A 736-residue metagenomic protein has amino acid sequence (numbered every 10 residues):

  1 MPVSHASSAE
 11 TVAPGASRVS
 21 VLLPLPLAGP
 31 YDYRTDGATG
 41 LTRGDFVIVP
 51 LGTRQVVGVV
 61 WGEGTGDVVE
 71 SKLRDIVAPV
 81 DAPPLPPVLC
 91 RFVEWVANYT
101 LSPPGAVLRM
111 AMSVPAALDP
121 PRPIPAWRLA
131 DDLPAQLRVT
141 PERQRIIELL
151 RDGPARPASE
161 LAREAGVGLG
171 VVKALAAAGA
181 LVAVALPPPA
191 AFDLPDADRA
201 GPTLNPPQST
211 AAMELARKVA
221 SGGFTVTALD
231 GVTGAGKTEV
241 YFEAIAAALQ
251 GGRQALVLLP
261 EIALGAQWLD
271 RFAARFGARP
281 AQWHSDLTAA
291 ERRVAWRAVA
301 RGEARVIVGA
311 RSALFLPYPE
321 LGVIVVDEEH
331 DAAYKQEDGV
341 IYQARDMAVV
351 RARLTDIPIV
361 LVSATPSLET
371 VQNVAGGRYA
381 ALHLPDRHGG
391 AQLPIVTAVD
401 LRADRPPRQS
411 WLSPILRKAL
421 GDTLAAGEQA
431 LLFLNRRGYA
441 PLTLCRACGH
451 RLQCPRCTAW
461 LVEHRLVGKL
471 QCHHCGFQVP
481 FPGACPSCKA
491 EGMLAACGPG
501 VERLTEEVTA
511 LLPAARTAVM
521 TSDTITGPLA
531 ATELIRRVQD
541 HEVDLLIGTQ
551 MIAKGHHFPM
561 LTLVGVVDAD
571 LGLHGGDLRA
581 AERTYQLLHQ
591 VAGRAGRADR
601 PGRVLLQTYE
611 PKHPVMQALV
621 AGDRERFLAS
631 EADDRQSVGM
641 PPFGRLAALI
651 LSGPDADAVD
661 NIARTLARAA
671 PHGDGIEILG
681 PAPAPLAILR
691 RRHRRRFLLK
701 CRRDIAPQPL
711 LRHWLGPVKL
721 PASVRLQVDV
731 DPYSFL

Functional and structural regions predicted by a protein language model:
M1-S363, T370, A375-A391, L424-A425 (+5 more regions): Accessory, non-ATPase domains that flank or precede helicase/AAA+ motor cores in DNA-metabolism machines
P26-A28, S285-A290, R301-A304, D338 (+5 more regions): Cys/His-rich Zn2+-binding cysteine-cluster or related metal-binding knuckle/ribbon modules and their
A38, T53-Q55, T65-V68, E261-G265 (+22 more regions): Conserved nucleotide-binding/hydrolysis micro-motifs of P-loop NTPases
R109-R138, G449-Q453, L511-R516, G527-L546 (+3 more regions): Accessory helical-bundle/CTD segments and flexible terminal tails appended to RecA-like ATPase motors
L256, F276-L287, P455-R456, V462 (+3 more regions): Conserved RecA-like helicase motor-core motifs
G265-R275, L444-R456, R503-R516: Conserved helicase motor "Helicase C" RecA-like lobe of SF1/SF2 P-loop NTPases
Q471-P559: Long, charge-rich boundary regions
